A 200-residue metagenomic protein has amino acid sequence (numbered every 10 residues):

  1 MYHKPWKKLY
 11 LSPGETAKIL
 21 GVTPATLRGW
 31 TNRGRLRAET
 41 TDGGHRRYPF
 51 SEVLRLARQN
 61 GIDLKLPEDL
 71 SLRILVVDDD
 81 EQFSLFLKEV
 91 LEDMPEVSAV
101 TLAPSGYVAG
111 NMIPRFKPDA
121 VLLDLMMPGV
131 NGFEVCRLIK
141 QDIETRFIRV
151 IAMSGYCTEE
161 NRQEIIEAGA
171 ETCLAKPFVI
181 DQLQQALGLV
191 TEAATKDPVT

Functional and structural regions predicted by a protein language model:
L9-E15, T31, R35-I62: Short helix-start
E52, F178-L187: C-terminal output helix
E81-T101: Two-component/phosphorelay signaling modules centered on CheY-like receiver
L102-N111, G132: Helix N-cap/capping motif at the beta->alpha junctions
N111, F133-R146: Short amphipathic alpha-helix used as the core "switch/output" element in two-component signaling
M127: Receiver (REC) domain active-site loop signature in two-component systems and cognate sites in sensor histidine kinases
E134, R146, C157-L174: Alpha4 helix (beta4-alpha4-beta5 surface) of REC/receiver domains from two-component response regulators
